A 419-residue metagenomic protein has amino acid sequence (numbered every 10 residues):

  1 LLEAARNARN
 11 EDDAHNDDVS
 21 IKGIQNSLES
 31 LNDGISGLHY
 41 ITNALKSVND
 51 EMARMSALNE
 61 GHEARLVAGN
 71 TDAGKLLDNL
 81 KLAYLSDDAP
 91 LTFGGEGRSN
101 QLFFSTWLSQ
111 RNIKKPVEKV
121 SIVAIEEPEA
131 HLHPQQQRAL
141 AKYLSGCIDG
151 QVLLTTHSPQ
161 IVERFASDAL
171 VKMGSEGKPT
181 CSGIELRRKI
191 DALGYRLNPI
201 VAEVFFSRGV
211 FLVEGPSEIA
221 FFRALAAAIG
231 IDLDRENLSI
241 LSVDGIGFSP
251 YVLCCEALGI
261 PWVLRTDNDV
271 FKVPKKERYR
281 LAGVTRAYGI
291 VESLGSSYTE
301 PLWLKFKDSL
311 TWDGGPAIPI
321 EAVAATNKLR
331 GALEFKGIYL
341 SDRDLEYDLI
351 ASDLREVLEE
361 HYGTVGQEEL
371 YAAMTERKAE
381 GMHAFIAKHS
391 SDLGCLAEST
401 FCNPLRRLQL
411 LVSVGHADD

Functional and structural regions predicted by a protein language model:
E3-L102, T106-I122, K276: Extended helical coiled-coil dimerization/tether regions that scaffold and oligomerize large DNA-maintenance assemblies
A4, S47, F103, A139-Y143 (+3 more regions): Alpha-helical scaffold elements adjacent to nucleotide-binding pockets in ATP/GTP-utilizing enzyme cores
R6-E11, D33, A53, A57 (+6 more regions): Non-catalytic alpha-helical coupling and interface elements of nucleotide-dependent molecular machines and regulators
H15, L31-N43, E127-H131, S242 (+3 more regions): Generic amphipathic alpha-helical segments used as scaffolds and interaction surfaces in large, multi-domain proteins
N43, S99, Q135, A139 (+4 more regions): Charged, alpha-helix-enriched surfaces in structured cytosolic catalytic cores of large nucleotide-utilizing machines
L76-L77, L82-V201, I219-A220, C402-D418: Switch/communication elements of ASCE P-loop NTPase nucleotide-binding domains
V162, S167-D419: Acidic, divalent-metal-binding catalytic cores of TOPRIM and closely related two-metal-ion phosphodiester/pyrophosphate
